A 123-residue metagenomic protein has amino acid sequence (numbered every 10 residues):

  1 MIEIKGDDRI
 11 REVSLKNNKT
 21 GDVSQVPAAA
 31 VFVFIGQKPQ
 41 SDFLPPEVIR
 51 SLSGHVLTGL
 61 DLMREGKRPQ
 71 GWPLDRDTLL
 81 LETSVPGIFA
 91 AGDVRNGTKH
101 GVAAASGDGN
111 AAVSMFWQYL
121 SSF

Functional and structural regions predicted by a protein language model:
M1-D75, Q118-S122: A Rossmann-like FAD-binding core segment of flavoenzymes
A28-A29, S84-P86: Short, proline-enriched alpha-helix->beta-strand connector loops that line the catalytic pocket of alpha/beta-hydrolase
L74-V85, A91-F123: A conserved FAD-binding loop/helix module that cradles the flavin
